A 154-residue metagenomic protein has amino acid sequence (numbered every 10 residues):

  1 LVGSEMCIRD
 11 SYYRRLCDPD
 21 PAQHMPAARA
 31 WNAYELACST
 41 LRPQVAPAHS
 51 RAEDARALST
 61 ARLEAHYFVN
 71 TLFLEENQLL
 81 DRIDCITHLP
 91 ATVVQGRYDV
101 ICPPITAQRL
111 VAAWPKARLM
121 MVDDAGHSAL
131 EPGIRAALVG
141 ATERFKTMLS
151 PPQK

Functional and structural regions predicted by a protein language model:
L1-I8: Short, small-residue-biased leader/transition segments that mark boundaries at the very start of proteins
Y12-A48: Accessory cap/linker subdomain of secreted extracellular hydrolases
A46-A57, I83: Small-residue-rich helix-loop
H66-I83: Active-site nucleophile elbow and catalytic-triad environment of alpha/beta-hydrolase enzymes
E75, V100-T106: Conserved alpha/beta-hydrolase "acid-adjacent" motif
I86-T87, V93-Q95, D99: Short beta-strand/loop motif that positions the catalytic acidic residue of the alpha/beta-hydrolase fold
P104-A117: Active-site-adjacent alpha-helix of alpha/beta-hydrolase-fold enzymes
A117-K154: Catalytic active-site module of serine/aspartate enzymes centered on a nucleophile-bearing elbow/loop
